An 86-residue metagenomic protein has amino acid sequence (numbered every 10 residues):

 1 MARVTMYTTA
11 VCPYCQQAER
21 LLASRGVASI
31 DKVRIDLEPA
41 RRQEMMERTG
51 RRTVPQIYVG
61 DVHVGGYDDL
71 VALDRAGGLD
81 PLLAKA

Functional and structural regions predicted by a protein language model:
M1-S29: Local sequence-structure signature of Cys/Sec-based thiol-disulfide redox active-site neighborhoods
S24-V27, R51, V64: Alpha-helix termination/capping residues and helix-transition junctions
A28-R42: Thiol-based oxidoreductase modules, predominantly thioredoxin-like and allied folds used for disulfide exchange
E47-T53: Thiol/disulfide oxidoreductase modules built on the thioredoxin-like
V59-A86: Non-catalytic, surface beta->alpha helical segment in thiol-disulfide oxidoreductase systems
